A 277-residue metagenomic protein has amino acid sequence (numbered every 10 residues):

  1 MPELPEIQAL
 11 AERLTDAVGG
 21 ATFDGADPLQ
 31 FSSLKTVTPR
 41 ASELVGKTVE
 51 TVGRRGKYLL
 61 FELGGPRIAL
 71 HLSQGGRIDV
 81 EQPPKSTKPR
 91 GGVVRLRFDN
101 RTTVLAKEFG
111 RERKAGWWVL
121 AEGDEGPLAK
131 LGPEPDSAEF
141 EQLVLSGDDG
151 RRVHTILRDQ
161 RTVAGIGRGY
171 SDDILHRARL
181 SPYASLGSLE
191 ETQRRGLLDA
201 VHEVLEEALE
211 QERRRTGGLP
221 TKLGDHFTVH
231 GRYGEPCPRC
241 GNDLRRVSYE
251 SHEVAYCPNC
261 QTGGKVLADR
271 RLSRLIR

Functional and structural regions predicted by a protein language model:
M1-R113, R274-R277: Gly/Gly-Pro- and Ser/Thr-rich, intrinsically disordered tail segments characteristic of DNA damage-repair and tolerance
E3-E6, L10, G19, D124-P127 (+6 more regions): Alpha-helical structural motif
T22-P39, G53, V144-R277: Basic, nucleic-acid-binding surfaces and adjacent catalytic neighborhoods in DNA/RNA-processing proteins
V45-T48, Q82-P84, R90-R95, W117-L120 (+7 more regions): Short, surface-exposed linear patches
G46, G56, G76, G110-R113 (+5 more regions): Glycine-centered flexibility motif
I68-L180, S185, T192: Phosphate/anion-contacting hairpin/loop surfaces
